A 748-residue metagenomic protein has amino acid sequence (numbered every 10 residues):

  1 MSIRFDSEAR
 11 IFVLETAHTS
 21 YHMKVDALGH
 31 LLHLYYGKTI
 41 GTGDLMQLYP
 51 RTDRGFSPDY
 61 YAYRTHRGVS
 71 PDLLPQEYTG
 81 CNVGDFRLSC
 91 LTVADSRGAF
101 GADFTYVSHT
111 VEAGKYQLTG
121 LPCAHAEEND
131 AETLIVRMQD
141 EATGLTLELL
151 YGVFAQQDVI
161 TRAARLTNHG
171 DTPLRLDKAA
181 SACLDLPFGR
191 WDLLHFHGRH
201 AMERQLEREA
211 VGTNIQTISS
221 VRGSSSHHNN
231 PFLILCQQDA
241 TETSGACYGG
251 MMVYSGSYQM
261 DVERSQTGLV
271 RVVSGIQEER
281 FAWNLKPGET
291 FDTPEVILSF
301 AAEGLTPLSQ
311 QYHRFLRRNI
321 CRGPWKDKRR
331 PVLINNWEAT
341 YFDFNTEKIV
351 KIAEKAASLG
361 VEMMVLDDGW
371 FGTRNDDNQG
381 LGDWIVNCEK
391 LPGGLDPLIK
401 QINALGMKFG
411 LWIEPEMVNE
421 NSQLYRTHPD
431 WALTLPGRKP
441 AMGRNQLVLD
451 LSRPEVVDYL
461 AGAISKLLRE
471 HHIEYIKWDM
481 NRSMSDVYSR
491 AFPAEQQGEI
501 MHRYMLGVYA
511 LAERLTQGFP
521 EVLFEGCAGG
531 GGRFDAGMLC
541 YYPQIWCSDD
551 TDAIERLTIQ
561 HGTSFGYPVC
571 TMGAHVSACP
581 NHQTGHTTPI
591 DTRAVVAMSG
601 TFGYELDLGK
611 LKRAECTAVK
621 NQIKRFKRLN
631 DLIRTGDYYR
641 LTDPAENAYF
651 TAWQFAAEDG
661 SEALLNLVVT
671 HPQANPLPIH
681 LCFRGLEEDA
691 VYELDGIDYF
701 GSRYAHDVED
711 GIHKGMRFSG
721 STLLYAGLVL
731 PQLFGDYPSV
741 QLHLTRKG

Functional and structural regions predicted by a protein language model:
F5, R10-V13, Y21, L31-E263 (+2 more regions): Polysaccharide-binding surfaces and accessory modules of carbohydrate-active proteins
H18, A164, G288, I334 (+7 more regions): Conserved, mostly hydrophobic/aromatic
D72-L73, E77-K115, E242-S257, F300-P324 (+4 more regions): Glycine-rich, aromatic-flanked loop segments that form ligand/cofactor-binding clefts across common enzyme folds
G101-Y106, W283-A302, Y737-T745: Short Pro-Gly-centered flexible turn/kink motifs
E242, P644-E687: Carbohydrate-binding surface patches
W325-A461, Y475: Aromatic-lined carbohydrate-binding/catalytic grooves of carbohydrate-active enzymes
N419-D458, H502-G609: Glycan-recognition surfaces
H671-G748: C-terminal beta-sandwich/jelly-roll accessory domains of carbohydrate-active enzymes
